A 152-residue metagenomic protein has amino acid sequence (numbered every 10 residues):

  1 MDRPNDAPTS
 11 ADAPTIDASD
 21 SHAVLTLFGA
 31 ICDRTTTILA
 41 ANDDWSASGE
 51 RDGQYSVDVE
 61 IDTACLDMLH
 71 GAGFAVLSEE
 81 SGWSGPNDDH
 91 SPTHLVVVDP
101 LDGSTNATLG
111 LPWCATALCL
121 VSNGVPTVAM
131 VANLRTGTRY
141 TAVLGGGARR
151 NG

Functional and structural regions predicted by a protein language model:
M1-V98: N-terminal subdomain of lithium-sensitive/metallo-dependent phosphomonoesterases centered on the IMPase/IPPase/PAP
G82-S84, G137, G147: Surface-exposed, flexible loop/turn segments at secondary-structure boundaries
H90-G145: DPxDG-like acidic metal-binding loop motif
R149-G152: Short, intrinsically disordered, charge-balanced linker/junction segments flanking boundaries in proteins
